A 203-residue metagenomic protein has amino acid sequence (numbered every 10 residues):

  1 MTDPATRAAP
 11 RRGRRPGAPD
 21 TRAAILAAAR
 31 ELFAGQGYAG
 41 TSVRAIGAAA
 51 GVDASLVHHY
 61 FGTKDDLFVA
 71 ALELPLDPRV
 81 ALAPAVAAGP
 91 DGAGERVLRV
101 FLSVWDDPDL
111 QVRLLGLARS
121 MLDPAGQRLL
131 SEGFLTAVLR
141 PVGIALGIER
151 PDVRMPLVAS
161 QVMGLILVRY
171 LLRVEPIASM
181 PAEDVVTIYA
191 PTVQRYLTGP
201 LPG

Functional and structural regions predicted by a protein language model:
M1-V52, G62-V69: Basic, helix-initiating cap at the start of DNA-binding domains
V52, V100, G116-L117, V138-P141: A general alpha-helix detector
S55: Key DNA-contact positions within bacterial/archaeal DNA-binding proteins
E73-P78: Short, basic, alpha-helical segments at the C-terminal edge of helix-turn-helix-like DNA-binding modules
V80-L115: Hydrophobic alpha-helical connector segments
F101, L114-M121, V158-V162, I166: Short alpha-helical scaffolding segments that buttress acidic/His motifs in well-ordered protein cores
W105-T136: Amphipathic alpha-helical segments used for helix-helix packing
Q127-E132, G143-Y196, P200-G203: Hydrophobic/aromatic-rich alpha-helical bundle segments in the mid-to-C-terminal region
